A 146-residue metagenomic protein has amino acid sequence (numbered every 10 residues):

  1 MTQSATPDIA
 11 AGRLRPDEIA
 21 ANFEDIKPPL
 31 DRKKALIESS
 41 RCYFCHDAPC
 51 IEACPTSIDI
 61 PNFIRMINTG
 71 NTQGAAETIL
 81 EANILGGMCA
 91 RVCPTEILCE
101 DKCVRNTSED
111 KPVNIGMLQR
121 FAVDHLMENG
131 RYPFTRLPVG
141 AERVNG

Functional and structural regions predicted by a protein language model:
M1-G146: Ferredoxin-type iron-sulfur electron-transfer modules and their immediate structural context
